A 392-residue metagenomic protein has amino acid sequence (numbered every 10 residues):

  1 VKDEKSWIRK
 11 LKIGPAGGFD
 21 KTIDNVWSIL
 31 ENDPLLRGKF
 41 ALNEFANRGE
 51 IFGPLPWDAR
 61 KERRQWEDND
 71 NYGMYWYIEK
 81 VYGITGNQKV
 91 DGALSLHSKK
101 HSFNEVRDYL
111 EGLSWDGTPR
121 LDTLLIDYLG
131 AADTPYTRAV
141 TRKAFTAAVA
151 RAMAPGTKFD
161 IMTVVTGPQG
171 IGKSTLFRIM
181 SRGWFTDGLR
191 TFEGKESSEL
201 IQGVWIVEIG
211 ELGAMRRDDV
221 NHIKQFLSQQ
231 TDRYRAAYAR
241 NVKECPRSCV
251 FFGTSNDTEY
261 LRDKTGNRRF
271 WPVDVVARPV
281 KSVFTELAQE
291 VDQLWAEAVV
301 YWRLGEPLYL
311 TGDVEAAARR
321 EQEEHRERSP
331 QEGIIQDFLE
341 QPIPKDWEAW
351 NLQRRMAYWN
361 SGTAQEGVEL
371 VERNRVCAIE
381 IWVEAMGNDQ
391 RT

Functional and structural regions predicted by a protein language model:
V1-T123, P135-A139, T363-V368, Q390-T392: N-terminal nucleic-acid engagement/recognition segments and initiation subdomains in replication, restriction
L94-G203: P-loop NTPase catalytic core of nucleic-acid-dependent motor ATPases
L176-I179, D218-F226, R269-P272, Q293-E297: Alpha-helical scaffold elements adjacent to nucleotide-binding pockets in ATP/GTP-utilizing enzyme cores
E196-Q202, A236-T254: AAA+/SF3 P-loop NTPase mechanochemical coupling elements
W205-S228, L261-N267: Conserved AAA+/SF3 P-loop NTPase catalytic/coupling segment centered on the Walker-B
V220-K243: Conserved catalytic/switch belt of AAA+ P-loop NTPases
L261-K281: A short helix-turn-beta junction within AAA+ P-loop NTPase domains corresponding to the substrate/partner-engaging
E306-T392: DNA transaction DNA-binding modules
